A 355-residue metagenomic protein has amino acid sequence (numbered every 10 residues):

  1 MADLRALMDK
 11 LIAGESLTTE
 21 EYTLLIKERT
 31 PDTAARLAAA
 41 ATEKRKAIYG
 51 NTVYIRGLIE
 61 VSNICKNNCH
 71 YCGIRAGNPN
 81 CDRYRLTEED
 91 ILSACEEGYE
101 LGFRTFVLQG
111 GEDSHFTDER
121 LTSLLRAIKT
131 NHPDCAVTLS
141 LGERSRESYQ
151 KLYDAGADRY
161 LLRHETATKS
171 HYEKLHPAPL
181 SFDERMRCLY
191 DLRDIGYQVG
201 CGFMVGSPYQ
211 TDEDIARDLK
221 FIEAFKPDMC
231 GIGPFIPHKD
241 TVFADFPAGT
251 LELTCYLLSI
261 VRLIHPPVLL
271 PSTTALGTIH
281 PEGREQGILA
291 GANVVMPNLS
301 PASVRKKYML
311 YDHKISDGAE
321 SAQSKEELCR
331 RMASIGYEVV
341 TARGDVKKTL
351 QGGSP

Functional and structural regions predicted by a protein language model:
M1-D32, Y99, E223-P355: Auxiliary Fe-S-binding modules of radical SAM enzymes
G14, A41, C69, L108 (+5 more regions): Conserved, mostly hydrophobic/aromatic
Y49-D90: Canonical Radical SAM [4Fe-4S] cluster-binding loop centered on the CxxxCxxC motif and its immediate flanking residues
G57, C95, T122-R126, Y149 (+5 more regions): Generic structural signal for well-ordered alpha-helices, preferentially at hydrophobic/aromatic core positions
I59-V61, E112-S114, L141-S145, T166-T168 (+5 more regions): Active-site-proximal loop/turn and secondary-structure-junction residues that shape catalytic pockets, frequently
A76-I91, G98-E119, L124-L189, Q198-V205 (+1 more regions): Core AdoMet radical
L124-I128, L192, V261, H265: Hydrophobic positions in alpha-helices of CheY-like receiver
S145-L152, P208-I222, T278-L289: Catalytic cores of alpha/beta
